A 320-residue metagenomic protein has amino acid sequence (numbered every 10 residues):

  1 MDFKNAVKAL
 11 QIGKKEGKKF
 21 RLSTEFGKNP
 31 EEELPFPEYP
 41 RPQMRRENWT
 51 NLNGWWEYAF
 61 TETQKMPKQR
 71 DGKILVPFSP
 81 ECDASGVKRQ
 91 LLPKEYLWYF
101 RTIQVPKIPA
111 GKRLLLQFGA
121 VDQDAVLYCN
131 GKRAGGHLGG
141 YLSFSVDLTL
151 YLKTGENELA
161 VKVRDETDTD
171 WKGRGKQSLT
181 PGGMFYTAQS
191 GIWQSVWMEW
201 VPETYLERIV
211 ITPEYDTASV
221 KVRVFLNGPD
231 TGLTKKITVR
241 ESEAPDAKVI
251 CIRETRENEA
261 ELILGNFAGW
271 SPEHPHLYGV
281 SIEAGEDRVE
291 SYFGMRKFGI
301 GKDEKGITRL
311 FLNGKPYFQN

Functional and structural regions predicted by a protein language model:
K8-I12, L22, F26-P30, E38 (+4 more regions): Accessory beta-strand-rich segments of carbohydrate-active enzymes
W56, G131, V196, Y278 (+2 more regions): Conserved, mostly hydrophobic/aromatic
Y128-A134, R240-S242, G285, N313-G314: Short strand-turn-strand beta-turns centered on an Asx-Gly dipeptide
C129, S219-R253, A260: Beta-strand-rich binding/interaction modules
V146-L150, E261-P275: Signal that preferentially marks extracellular ectodomain short beta-strand elements of beta-sandwich modules
E158-V161, H274-G285: Short, aromatic- and glycine-rich surface loops/edge beta-strands on solvent-exposed regions
W200-D230, G306-R309: Surface beta-strand/loop "capping" patches
I209-V210, G279-N320: N-terminal carbohydrate-binding accessory modules
